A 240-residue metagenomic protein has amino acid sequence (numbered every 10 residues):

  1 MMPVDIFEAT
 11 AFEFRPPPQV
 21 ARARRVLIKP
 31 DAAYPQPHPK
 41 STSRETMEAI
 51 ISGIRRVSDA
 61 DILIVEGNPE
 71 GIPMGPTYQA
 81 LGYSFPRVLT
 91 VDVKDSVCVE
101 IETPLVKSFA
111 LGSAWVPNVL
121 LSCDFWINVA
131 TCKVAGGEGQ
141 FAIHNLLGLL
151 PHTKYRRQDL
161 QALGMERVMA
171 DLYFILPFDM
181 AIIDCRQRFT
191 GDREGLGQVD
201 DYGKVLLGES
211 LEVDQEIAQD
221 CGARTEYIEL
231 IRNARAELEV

Functional and structural regions predicted by a protein language model:
M1-V240: N-terminal and secondary-structure boundary signal
